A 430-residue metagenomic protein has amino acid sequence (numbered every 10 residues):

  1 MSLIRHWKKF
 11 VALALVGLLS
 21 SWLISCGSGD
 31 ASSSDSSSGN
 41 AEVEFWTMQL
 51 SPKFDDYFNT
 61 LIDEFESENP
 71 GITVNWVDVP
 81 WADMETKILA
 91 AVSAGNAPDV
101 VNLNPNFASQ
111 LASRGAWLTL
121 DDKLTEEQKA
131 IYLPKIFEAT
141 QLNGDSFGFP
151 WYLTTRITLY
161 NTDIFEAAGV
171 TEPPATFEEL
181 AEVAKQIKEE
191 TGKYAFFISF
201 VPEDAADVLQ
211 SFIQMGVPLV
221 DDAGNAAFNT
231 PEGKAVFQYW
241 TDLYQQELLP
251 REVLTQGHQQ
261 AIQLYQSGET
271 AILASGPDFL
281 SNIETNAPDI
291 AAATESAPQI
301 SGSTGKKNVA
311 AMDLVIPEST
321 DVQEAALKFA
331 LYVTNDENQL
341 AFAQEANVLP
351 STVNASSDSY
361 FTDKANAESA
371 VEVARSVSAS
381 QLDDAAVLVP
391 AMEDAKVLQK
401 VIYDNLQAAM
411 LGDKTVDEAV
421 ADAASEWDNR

Functional and structural regions predicted by a protein language model:
M1-E44, S67, D417-R430: Short, low-complexity disordered leader/linker segments with a strong preference for bacterial N-terminal type II
S38-P52, I72-V77, D99-V100, F147 (+1 more regions): Short, well-ordered beta-strand elements
L61-K135, A139-Q141, D163-A175, L264 (+4 more regions): Extracytoplasmic "Venus flytrap"/periplasmic binding protein-like
D63, A167-A168, Q238, Q245-L248 (+3 more regions): Extracytoplasmic/periplasmic substrate-recognition and gating elements
N104-T155, E189-T191, D204-Q210, Q214-M215 (+3 more regions): Hinge/lid segment of periplasmic solute-binding proteins
S109-A116, I136-E172, F200-D222, Q245 (+2 more regions): Periplasmic solute-binding protein
Q141, Q246, E372-A423: C-terminal capping/gating helix-and-loop segments adjacent to ligand/active sites or protein-protein/ligand interfaces
A184-Q186, E190, N225-V253: Glycine-centered hinge/linker elements that transmit conformational signals in sensory and ligand-binding systems
